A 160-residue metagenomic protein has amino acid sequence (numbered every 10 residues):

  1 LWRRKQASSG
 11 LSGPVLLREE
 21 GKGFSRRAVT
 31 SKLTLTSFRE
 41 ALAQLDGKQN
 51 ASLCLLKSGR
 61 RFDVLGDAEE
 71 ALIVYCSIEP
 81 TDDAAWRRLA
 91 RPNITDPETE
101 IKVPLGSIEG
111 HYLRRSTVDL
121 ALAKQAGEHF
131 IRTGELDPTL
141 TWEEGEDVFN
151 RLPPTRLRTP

Functional and structural regions predicted by a protein language model:
L1-L45, S77-P160: Acidic, proline/glycine-rich low-complexity IDRs
L42-D83: Amphipathic, interaction-prone secondary-structure segments
